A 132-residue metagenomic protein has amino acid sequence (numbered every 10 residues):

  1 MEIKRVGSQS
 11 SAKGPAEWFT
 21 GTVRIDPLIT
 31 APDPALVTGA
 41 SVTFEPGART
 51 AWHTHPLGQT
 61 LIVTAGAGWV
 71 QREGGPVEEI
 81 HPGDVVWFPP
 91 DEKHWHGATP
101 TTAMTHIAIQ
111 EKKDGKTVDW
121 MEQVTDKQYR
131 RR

Functional and structural regions predicted by a protein language model:
M1-V37, T117-R132: A short, N-terminal "cap"/entry segment at the start of jelly-roll beta-barrel domains of the cupin/DSBH fold
R24-P27, T38-H55, P90: Conserved short histidine dyad/triad with adjacent acidic residue
T30, T54, I62, I80-P82 (+1 more regions): Conserved strand-loop elements at the edges of beta-sheets that form or border functional pockets
S41-E45, T54-V70, I109-E111: Short, conserved beta-strand element in jelly-roll/cupin
T50-W52, V70-Q71, F88, K93-P100: Short beta-strand His + acidic residue motifs that chelate non-heme Fe in jelly-roll/DSBH and cupin folds
T60, W87, T101-M121: A short hydrophobic beta-strand segment most commonly corresponding to one strand of the jelly-roll/cupin
G74-D91: Short acidic-glycine-tyrosine-enriched beta hairpin
